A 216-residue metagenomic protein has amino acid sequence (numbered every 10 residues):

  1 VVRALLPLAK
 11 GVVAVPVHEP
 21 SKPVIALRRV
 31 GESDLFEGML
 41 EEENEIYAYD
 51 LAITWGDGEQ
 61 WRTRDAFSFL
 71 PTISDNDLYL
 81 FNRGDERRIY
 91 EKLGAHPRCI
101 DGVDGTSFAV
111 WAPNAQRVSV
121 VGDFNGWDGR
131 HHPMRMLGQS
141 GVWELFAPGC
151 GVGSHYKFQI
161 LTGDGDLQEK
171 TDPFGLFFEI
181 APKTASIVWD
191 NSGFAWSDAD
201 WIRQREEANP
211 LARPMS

Functional and structural regions predicted by a protein language model:
V1, P20-K22, V30-A112, L137-S216: The feature marks proteins involved in alpha-glucan
L5-G11, W111-V118: Short proline/glycine-enriched turn/loop motifs at strand-loop junctions of beta-rich domains
K10-A14, K22-L27: Active-site-flanking structural segment that lines cofactor/substrate pockets
V12-A14, V118-V120, Y156: Short beta-strand elements bearing conserved aromatic residues within extracellular beta-rich modules
V15-E19, G122-F124: Short acidic, flexible loop segments centered on an aromatic residue
S21-K22, G126-H131: Short beta-strand and strand-turn-strand segments in soluble, beta-rich domains
S119-D128, A208-S216: Aromatic-rich, solvent-exposed beta-strand/loop patch
